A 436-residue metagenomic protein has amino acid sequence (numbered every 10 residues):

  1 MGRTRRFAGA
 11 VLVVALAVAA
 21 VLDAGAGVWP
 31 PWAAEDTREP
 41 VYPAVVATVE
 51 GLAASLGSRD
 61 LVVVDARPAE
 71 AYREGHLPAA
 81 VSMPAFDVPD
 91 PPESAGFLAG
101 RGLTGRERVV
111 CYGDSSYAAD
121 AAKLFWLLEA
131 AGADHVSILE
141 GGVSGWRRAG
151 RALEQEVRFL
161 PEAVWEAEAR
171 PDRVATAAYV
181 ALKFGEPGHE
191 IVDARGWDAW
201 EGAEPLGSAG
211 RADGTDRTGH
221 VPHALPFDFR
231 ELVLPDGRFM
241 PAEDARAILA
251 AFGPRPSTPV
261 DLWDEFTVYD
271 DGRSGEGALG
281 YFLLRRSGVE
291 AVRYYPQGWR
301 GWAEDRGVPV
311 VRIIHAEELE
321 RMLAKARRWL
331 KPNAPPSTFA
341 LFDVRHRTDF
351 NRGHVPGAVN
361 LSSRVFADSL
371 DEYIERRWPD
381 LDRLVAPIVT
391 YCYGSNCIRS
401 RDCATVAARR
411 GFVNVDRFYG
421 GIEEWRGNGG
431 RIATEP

Functional and structural regions predicted by a protein language model:
G2-V11: Bacterial N-terminal signal peptides that target proteins for export
L16-A71, V143-R217, D228, L232 (+2 more regions): Flexible, polar/low-complexity N-terminal or interdomain linker segments that lie immediately upstream of folded
G27-P43, V88, P92-P187, A203-E204 (+4 more regions): Thiolate-centered catalytic microenvironments shared by cysteine-dependent enzyme domains
V45-V49, D90-L98, L124-F125, L319 (+2 more regions): N-terminal post-signal-peptidase region of extra-cytosolic proteins
V62-D65, A80-P84, R108-Y112, S137-I138 (+8 more regions): Structural recognition of the beta-strand scaffold that forms the well-ordered cores of secreted hydrolase catalytic
V62-S94: N-terminal carbohydrate-binding/catalytic regions of secreted carbohydrate-active enzymes
A85-R108, F229-F266, S363-I388: Helix-loop module immediately N-terminal to the HCX5R catalytic loop in PTP-like cysteine phosphatase domains
M322-S337, R352, G357-I374, P379 (+4 more regions): Domain-level signature for proteins that mediate thiol-based redox and metal-cofactor handling
